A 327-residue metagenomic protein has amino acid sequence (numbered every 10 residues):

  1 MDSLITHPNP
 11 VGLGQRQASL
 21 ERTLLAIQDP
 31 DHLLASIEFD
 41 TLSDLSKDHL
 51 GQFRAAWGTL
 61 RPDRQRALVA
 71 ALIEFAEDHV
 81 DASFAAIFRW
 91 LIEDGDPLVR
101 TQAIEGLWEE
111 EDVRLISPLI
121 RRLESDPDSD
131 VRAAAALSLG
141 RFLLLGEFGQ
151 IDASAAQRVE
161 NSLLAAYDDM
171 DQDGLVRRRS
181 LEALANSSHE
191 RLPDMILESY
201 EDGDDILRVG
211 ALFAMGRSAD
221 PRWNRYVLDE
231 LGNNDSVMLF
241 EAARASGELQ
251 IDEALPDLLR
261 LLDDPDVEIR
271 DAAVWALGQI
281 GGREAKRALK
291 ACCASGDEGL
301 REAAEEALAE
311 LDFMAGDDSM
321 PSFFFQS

Functional and structural regions predicted by a protein language model:
D2-R22, L45-G58, D78-E93, D112-S125 (+6 more regions): Amphipathic alpha-helical scaffolding segments comprising HEAT/armadillo-like alpha-solenoid repeats
A18, I37, L60-D63, A67 (+8 more regions): Residues within HEAT/ARM-like alpha-solenoid scaffolds
E21-H32, G58, P62-A70, E93 (+1 more regions): HEAT-repeat alpha-solenoid elements in large eukaryotic scaffold proteins
H32, P62-R66, P97-L98, V113 (+10 more regions): Alpha-helix N-cap/helix-start positions at coil->helix boundaries
L33-S36, R66-A70, A86, T101-Q102 (+11 more regions): Alpha-solenoid HEAT/ARM repeat scaffold
F39-D44, I73, H79, W90 (+2 more regions): Extended alpha-solenoid helical-repeat scaffolds
I73, W108, G140-R141, A185 (+4 more regions): Structural signature of alpha-helical solenoid repeat scaffolds
E302-S327: Terminal, low-structured helical/coil segments at or just beyond the last alpha-helical repeat
